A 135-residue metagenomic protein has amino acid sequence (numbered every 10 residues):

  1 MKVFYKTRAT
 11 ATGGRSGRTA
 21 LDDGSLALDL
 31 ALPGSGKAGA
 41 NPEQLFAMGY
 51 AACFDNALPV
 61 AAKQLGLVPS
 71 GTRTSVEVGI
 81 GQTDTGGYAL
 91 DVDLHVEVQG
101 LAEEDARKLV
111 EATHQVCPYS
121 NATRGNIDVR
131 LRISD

Functional and structural regions predicted by a protein language model:
M1-M48, D55-D135: Extended beta-strand/beta-hairpin segments
